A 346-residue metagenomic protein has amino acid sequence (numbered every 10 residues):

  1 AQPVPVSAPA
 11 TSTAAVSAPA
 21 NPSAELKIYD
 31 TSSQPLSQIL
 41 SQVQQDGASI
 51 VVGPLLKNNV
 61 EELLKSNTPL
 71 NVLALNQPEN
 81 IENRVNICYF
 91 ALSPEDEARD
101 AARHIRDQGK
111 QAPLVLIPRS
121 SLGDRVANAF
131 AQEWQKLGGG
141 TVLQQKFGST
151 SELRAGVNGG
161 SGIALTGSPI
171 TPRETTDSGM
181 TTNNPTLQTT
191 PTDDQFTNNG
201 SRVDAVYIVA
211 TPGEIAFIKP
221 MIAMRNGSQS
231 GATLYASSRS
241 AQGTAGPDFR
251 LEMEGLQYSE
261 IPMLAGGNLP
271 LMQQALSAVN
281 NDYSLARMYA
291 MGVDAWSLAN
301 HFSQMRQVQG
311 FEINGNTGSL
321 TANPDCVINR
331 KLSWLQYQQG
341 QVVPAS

Functional and structural regions predicted by a protein language model:
P3-D30, R84-N86, Q135-G159, I163-G179: Short beta-strand elements in bilobed, periplasmic/extracellular small-molecule ligand-binding domains
P3-N80: Beta-alpha junction/loop-to-helix N-cap segments that form part of ligand/metal-binding clefts
S23-Q42, A98, T150-G162, Q188-T192 (+1 more regions): Structural motif
K27-T31, I39, A48-I50, N86-L92 (+7 more regions): Second-shell loop/turn segments in exported
G47-L55, L73-L75, L114-P118, G167-P212 (+1 more regions): Periplasmic-binding protein-like
S49-Q145: Extracytoplasmic ligand/sensor domains, especially the bilobed periplasmic-binding protein
I87, G167-P172, M180-T186, S201-A205 (+2 more regions): Extracellular/periplasmic periplasmic-binding protein-like sensory domains
R239, A275-A345: Segments of small-molecule ligand-sensing domains
